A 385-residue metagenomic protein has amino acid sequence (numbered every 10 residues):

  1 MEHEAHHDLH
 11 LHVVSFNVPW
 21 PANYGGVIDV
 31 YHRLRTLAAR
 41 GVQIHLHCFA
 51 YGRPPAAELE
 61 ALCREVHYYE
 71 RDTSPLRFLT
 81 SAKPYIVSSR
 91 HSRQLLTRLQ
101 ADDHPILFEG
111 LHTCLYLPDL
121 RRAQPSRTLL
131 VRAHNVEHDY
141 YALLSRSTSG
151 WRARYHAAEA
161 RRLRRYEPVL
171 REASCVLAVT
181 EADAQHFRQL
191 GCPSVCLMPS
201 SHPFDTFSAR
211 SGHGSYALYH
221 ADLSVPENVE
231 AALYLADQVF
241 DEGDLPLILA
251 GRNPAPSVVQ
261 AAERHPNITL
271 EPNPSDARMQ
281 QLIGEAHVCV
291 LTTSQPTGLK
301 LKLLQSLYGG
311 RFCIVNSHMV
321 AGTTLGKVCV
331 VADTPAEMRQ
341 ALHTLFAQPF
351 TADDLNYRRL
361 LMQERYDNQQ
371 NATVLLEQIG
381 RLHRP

Functional and structural regions predicted by a protein language model:
M1-H67: N-terminal subdomain of nucleotide-sugar transferases
D29, L197-R264, T269-G284: Conserved catalytic-core segment of nucleotide-activated headgroup transferases in glycan assembly
R90, A347-H383: A charged, aromatic-enriched C-terminal amphipathic alpha-helix characteristic of glycosyltransferases across folds
R93-T97, V131, V136-Y140, T148 (+1 more regions): Membrane-proximal helix-turn-helix segments that form the acceptor-binding/catalytic region of lipid-linked
L96-L115, T128-L130: Short N-terminal targeting/anchoring amphipathic segment
H156-A160, R164-F207: Donor nucleotide-sugar binding/catalytic pocket of nucleotide-sugar-dependent glycosyltransferases
G284-G298, G309-R311: Acidic donor-binding loop of glycosyltransferase active sites
V328-A336, H343-F350: Conserved acidic donor-binding segment of nucleotide-sugar-dependent glycosyltransferases
